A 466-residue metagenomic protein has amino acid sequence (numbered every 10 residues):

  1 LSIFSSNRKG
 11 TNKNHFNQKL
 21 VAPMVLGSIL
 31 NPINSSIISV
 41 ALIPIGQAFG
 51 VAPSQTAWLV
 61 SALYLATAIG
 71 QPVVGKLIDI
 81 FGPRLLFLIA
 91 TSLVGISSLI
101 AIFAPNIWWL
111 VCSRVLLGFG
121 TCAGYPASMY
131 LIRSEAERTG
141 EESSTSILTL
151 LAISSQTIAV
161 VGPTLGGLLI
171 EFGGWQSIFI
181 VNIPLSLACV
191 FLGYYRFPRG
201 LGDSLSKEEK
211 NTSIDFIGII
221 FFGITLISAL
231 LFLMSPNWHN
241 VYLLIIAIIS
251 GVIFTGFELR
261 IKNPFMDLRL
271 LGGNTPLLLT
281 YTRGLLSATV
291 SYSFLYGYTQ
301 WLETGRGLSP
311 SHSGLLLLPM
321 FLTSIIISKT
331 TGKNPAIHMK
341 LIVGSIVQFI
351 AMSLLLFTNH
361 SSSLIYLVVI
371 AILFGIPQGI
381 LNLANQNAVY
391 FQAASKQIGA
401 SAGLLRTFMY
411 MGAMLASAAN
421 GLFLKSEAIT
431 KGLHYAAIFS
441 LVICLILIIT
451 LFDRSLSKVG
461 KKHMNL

Functional and structural regions predicted by a protein language model:
L1-F16, D203-E208, D453-L466: Intrinsic disorder in cytosolic terminal tails and internal cytosolic loops of multi-pass membrane transporters
F16-I33, I38-L42, F49-P53, A57-A62 (+6 more regions): 12-transmembrane solute porter fold
P53-Q55, W108-L116, G174-V181, L233-I246 (+2 more regions): Interfacial loop-to-helix junctions that mark the boundaries of transmembrane helices in multi-pass membrane
L65-I69, L99, Q156-V160, T164 (+4 more regions): Hydrophobic/small/kink-forming positions within alpha-helical transmembrane segments of polytopic membrane proteins
D79-T212: Helix-loop-helix hairpins in multi-pass membrane proteins, especially solute transporters
I80, N106, R138, E171-F172 (+8 more regions): Transmembrane helix-loop junctions in multipass membrane proteins, especially transporters and channels
A101, G193, A229-L230, F254-E258 (+4 more regions): Structural signal for membrane-spanning alpha-helices in multi-pass inner-membrane proteins, emphasizing helix cores
T149, E171-R283, V290: Hydrophobic transmembrane-helix bundles of small-molecule transporters
